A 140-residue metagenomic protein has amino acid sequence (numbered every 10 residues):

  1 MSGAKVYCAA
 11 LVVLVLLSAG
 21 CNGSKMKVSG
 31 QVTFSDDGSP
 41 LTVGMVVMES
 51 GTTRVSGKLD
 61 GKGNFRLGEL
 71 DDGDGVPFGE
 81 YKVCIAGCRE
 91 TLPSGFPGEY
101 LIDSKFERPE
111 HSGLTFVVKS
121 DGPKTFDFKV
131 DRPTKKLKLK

Functional and structural regions predicted by a protein language model:
M1-A19: Sec-dependent bacterial lipoprotein signal peptides
C21-K140: Beta-strand-dominated extracellular/periplasmic modules and repeats in secreted or surface-exposed proteins
